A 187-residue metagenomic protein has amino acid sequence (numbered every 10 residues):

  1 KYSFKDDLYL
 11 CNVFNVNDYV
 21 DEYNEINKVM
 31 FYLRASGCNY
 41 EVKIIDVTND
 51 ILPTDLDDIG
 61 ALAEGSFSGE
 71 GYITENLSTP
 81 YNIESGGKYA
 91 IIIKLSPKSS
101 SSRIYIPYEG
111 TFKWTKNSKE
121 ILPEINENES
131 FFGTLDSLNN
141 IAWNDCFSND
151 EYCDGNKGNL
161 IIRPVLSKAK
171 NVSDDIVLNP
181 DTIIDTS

Functional and structural regions predicted by a protein language model:
K1, S167-S187: Short, compositionally biased P/S/T/A/G/V-rich stretches that sit at domain boundaries
S3-D21, Y72-L77, S173-D175: Short beta-strands within extracellular/lumenal beta-sheet-rich domains
D7, E70-Y72, G86, D181 (+1 more regions): Solvent-exposed, conformationally flexible loop/turn segments
Y9-C11, Y23-M30, I184-S187: Contiguous beta-strand segments within globular domains
C11-N15, N27-Y32, T74-N76, K88-K94 (+1 more regions): Residues within well-ordered beta-strands of beta-sheet-rich folds
D18-K28, G37, G86: Extended extracellular/luminal ectodomain segments enriched in beta-structured repeat modules
S36-N126: Aromatic- and Gly/Pro-enriched, solvent-exposed loop/edge beta-strand patches characteristic of beta-rich domains
S85, I93-K170: Short, surface-exposed beta-strand/loop patches at domain edges that form aromatic-rich interfacial subsites
